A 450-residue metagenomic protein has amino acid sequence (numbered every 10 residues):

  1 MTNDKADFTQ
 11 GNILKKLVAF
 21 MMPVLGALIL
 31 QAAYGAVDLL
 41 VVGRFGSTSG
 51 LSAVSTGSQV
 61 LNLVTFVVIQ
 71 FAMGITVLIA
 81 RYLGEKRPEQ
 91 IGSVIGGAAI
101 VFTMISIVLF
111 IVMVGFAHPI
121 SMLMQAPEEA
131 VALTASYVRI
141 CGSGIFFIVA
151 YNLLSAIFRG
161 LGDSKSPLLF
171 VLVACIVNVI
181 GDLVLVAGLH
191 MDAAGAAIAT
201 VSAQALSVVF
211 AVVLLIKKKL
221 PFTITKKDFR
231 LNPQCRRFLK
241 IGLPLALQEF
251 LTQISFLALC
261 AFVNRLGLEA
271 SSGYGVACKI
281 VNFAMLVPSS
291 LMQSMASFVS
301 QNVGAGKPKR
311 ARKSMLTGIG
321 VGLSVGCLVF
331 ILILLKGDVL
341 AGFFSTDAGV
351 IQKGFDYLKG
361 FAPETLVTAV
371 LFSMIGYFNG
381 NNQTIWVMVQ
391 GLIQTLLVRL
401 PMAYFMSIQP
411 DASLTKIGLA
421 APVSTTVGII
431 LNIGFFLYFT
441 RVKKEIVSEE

Functional and structural regions predicted by a protein language model:
M1-M21, I79-G144, G188-L243, V299-E364 (+1 more regions): Short alpha-helical transmembrane segments in multi-pass integral membrane proteins
F8-L40, R44-F45, Q59-G74, L78 (+7 more regions): N-terminal transmembrane alpha-helices
A19, V42-N62, E129-L133, A193-A194 (+6 more regions): Interfacial/gating helices of multi-pass transporter permease domains
A19-D38, I140, A174, A203-S207 (+4 more regions): Transmembrane helical elements of multi-pass membrane transporters/channels
I29, A33-S52, S121-E128, V184-M191 (+4 more regions): Helix-terminus/linker motif at the lipid-water interface of multi-pass membrane proteins
L51-I111, I148-P167, G273-I331, L335-G337 (+1 more regions): Small-residue-rich hydrophobic transmembrane alpha-helices
L63-F66, N178-D182, S207-V212, F283-L286 (+3 more regions): Hydrophobic transmembrane alpha-helices of multi-pass small-molecule transporters
A72, C141-R159, P167-C175, A196-V209 (+5 more regions): Short runs within selected transmembrane alpha-helices of multi-pass transporters and secretion channels
